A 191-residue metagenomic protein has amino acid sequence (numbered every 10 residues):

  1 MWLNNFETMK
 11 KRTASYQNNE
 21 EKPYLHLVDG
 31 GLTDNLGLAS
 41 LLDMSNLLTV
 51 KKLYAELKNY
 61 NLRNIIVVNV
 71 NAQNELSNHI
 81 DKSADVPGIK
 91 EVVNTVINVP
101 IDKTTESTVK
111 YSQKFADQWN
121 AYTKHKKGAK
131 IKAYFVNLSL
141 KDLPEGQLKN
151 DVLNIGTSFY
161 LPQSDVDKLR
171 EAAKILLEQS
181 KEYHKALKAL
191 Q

Functional and structural regions predicted by a protein language model:
M1-E7: Soluble non-transmembrane domains of integral membrane proteins
T8-M44, L48-Q191: C-terminal helical/tail subdomains of lipid-metabolizing enzymes
